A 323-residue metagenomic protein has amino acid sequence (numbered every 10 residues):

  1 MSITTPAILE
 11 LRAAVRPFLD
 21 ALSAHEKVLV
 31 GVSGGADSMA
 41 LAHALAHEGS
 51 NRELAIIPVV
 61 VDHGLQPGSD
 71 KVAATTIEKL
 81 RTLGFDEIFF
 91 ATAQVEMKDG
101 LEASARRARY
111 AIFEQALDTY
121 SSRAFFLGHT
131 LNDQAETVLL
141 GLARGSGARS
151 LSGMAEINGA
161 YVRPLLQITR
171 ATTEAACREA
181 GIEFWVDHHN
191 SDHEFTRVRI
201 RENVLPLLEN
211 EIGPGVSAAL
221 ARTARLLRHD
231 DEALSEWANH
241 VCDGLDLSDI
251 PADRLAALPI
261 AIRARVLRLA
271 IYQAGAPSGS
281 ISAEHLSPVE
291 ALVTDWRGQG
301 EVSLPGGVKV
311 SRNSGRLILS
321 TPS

Functional and structural regions predicted by a protein language model:
S2-D37, I57, V61-H63, T92-M97 (+5 more regions): AMP-forming adenylation/ATP pyrophosphatase catalytic core
S2-L205: Core alpha/beta nucleotide-donor-binding catalytic domains of modification enzymes
G128, H189-V198, S217-L220, A257 (+2 more regions): Conserved phosphate/pyrophosphate-binding and hydrolysis machinery centered on Walker-type P-loop NTPases, extending
N203-V216: Conserved anion/nucleotide-ligand pocket segment
